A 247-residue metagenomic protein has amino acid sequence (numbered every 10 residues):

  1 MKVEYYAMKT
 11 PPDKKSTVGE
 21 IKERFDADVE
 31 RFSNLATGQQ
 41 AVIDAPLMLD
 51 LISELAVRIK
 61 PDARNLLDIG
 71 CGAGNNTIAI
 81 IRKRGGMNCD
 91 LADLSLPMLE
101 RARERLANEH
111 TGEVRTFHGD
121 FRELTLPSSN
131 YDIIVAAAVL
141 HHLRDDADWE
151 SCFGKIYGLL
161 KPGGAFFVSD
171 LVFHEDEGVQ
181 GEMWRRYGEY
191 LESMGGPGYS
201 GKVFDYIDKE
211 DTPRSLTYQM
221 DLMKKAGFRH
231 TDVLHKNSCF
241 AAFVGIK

Functional and structural regions predicted by a protein language model:
K2-K60: Conserved class I S-adenosyl-L-methionine
N65-E123: Class I SAM-dependent methyltransferase SAM/SAH-binding core
L126-I134: A short acidic, Gly/Pro-enriched loop at the edge of an enzyme's catalytic core that lines a small-molecule cofactor
A136-L140, V168: A short beta-strand submotif of the Rossmann-like class I SAM-dependent methyltransferase core that lines
H141-D145: A short His-aromatic
E150-P162: A short glycine-rich, Lys/Arg-flanked "PGG" loop and its adjoining helix->strand segment in the class I
S169-A226: C-terminal alpha-helical "lid/dimerization" subdomain adjacent to the S-adenosyl-L-methionine
K224-K247: Core SAM-dependent methyltransferase catalytic element
